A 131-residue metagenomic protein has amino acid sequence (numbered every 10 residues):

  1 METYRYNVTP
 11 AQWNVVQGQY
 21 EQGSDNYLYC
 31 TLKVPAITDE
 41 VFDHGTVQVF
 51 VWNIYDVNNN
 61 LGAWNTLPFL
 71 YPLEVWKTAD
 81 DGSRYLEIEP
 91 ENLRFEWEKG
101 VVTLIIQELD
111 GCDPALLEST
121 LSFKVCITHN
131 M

Functional and structural regions predicted by a protein language model:
E2-M131: First exposed extracellular module after export/assembly in secreted or surface-exposed proteins
